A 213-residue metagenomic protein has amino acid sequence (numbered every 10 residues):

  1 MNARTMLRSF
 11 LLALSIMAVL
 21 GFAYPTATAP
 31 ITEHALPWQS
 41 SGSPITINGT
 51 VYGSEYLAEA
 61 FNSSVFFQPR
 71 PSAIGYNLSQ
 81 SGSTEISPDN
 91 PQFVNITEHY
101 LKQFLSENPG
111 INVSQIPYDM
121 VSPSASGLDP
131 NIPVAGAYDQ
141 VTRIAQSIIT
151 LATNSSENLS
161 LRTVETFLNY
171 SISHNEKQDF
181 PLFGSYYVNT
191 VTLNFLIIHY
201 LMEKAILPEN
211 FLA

Functional and structural regions predicted by a protein language model:
M1-L7: Cytosolic-side transmembrane helix boundary signature
S9, F167-Y170, L196: Generic alpha-helical secondary-structure signal
S9-A27: Hydrophobic membrane-insertion alpha-helices, especially the h-region of bacterial N-terminal signal peptides
G21-Y24, T28-S147, L151, S156-E157 (+2 more regions): Flexible, solvent-exposed loop/hinge segments and secondary-structure transition points
K177-A213: C-terminal or internal capping secondary-structure element at the end of a domain, subdomain, or sheet
